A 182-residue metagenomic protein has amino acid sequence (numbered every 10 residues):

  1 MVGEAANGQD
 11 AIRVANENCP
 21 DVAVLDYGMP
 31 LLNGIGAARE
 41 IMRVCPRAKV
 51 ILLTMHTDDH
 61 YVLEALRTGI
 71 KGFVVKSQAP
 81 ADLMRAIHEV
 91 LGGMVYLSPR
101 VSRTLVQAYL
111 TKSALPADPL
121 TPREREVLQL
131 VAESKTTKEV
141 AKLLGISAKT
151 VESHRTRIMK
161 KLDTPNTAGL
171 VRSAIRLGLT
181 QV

Functional and structural regions predicted by a protein language model:
M1-A6, V14, T164: Short hydrophobic/Thr-rich beta-strand motif most characteristic of the beta2 strand and flanking loop of CheY-like
N7-D10, L31-G36: Acidic catalytic/metal-coordinating carboxylates
R13, I35-R47: Short amphipathic alpha-helix used as the core "switch/output" element in two-component signaling
N18-V24: Active-site beta3 strand of CheY-like receiver
D26, T54: Active-site residues of response regulator receiver
H60-E126, L179-Q181: Short, flexible helix-to-coil linker/hinge segments that flank and couple to helix-turn-helix
Q107, A114-T150: Helix-turn-helix DNA-binding segment
M159-V182: Basic, Lys/Arg-enriched C-terminal extension of HTH/homeodomain DNA-binding domains
